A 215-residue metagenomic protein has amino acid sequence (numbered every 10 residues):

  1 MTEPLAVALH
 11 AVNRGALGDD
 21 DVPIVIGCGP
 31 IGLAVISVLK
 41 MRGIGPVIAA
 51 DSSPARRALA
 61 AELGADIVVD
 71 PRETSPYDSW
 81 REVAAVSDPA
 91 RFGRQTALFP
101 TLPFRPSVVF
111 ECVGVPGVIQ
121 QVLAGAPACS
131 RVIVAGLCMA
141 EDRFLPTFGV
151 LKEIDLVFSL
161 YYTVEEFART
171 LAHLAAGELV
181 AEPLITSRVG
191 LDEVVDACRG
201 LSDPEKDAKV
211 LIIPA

Functional and structural regions predicted by a protein language model:
M1-N13, I26-A34: A glycine-rich, Thr/Ser-enriched phosphate-binding loop motif common to dinucleotide/cofactor-binding enzymes
A16-P23: Short helix-loop-beta connector
V25-C28, K40-G117: Adenosine-nucleotide cofactor-binding segment
A97-L98, Q120-L123, V164-A215: C-terminal hydrophobic helical "lid"/dimerization subdomain of Rossmann-like NAD(P)H-dependent oxidoreductases
V113-A176, I213-A215: Glycine-rich phosphate-binding loop and adjacent beta-alpha segment of Rossmann(oid) nucleotide-cofactor-binding
